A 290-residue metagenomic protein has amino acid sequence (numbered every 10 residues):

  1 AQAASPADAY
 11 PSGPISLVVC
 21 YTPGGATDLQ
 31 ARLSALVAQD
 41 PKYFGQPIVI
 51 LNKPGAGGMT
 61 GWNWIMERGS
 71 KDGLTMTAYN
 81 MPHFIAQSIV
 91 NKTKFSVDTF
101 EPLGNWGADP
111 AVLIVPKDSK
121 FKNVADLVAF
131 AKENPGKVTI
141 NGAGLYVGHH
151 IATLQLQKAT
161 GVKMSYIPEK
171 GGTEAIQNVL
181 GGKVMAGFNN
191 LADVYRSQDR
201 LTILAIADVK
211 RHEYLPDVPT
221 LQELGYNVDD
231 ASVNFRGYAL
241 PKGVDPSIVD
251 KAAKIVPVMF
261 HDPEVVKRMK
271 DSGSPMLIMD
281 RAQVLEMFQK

Functional and structural regions predicted by a protein language model:
Q2-T99, G136-T139, L145, Q157-S197 (+1 more regions): N-terminal (or domain-start) structured segment
S34, V256, F288: Hydrophobic "lid"/C-terminal helical patch of Rossmann-like NAD(P)-dependent dehydrogenase/epimerase domains
W64-T75, I85-E174, L221-E223, A231 (+1 more regions): Hinge/capping helix and adjacent helix->loop/strand transition within the periplasmic-binding protein
N80-M81, K117, N190-A192, D208 (+1 more regions): Short secondary-structure boundary segments
A175-A231: Anionic-ligand binding region
E264-I278, A282: C-terminal capping/gating helix-and-loop segments adjacent to ligand/active sites or protein-protein/ligand interfaces
D280-K290: Extracellular/periplasmic bilobal clamshell ligand-binding domains
